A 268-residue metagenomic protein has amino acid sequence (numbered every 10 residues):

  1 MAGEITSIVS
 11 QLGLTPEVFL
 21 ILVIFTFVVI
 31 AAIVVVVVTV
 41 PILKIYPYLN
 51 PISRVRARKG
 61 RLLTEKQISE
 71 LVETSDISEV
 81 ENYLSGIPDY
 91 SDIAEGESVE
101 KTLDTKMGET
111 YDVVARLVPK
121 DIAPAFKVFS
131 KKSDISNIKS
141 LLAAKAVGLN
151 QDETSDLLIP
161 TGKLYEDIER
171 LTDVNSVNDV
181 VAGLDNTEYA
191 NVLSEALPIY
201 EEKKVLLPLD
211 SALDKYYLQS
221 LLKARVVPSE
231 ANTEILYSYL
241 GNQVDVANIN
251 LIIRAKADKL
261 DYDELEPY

Functional and structural regions predicted by a protein language model:
A2-Y268: N-terminal domain-start signal
